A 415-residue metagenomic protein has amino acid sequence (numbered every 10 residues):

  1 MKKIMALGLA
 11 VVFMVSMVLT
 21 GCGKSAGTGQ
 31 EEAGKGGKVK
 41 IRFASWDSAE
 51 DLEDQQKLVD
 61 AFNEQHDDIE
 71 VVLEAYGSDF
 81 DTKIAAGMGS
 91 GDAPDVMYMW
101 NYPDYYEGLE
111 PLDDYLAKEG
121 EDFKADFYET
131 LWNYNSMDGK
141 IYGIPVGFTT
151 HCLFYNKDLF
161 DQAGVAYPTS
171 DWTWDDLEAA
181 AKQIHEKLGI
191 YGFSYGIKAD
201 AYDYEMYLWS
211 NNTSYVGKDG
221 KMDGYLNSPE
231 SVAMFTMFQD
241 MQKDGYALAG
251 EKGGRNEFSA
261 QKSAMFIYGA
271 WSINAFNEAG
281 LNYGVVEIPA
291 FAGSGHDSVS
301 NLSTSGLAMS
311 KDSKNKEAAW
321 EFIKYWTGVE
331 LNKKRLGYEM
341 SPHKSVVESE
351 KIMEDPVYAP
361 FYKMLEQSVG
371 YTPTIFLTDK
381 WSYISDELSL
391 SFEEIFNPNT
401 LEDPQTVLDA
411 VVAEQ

Functional and structural regions predicted by a protein language model:
M1-R42, E64, D409-Q415: Short, low-complexity disordered leader/linker segments with a strong preference for bacterial N-terminal type II
G36-S48, I69-E74, V96, Y142: Short, well-ordered beta-strand elements
I41-K57, G77, T149, D379-K380: Extracytoplasmic "Venus flytrap"
A61-Q65, E70, A163, K243-Y246 (+3 more regions): Extracytoplasmic/periplasmic substrate-recognition and gating elements
M99-C152, G284-E287, D355-A359: Hinge/lid segment of periplasmic solute-binding proteins
S136, S341-K344, P360-Q415: C-terminal capping/gating helix-and-loop segments adjacent to ligand/active sites or protein-protein/ligand interfaces
K140-V146, H151, D176-D223, S263: Extracytoplasmic/periplasmic solute-binding protein
A181, G220-A249: Glycine-centered hinge/linker elements that transmit conformational signals in sensory and ligand-binding systems
